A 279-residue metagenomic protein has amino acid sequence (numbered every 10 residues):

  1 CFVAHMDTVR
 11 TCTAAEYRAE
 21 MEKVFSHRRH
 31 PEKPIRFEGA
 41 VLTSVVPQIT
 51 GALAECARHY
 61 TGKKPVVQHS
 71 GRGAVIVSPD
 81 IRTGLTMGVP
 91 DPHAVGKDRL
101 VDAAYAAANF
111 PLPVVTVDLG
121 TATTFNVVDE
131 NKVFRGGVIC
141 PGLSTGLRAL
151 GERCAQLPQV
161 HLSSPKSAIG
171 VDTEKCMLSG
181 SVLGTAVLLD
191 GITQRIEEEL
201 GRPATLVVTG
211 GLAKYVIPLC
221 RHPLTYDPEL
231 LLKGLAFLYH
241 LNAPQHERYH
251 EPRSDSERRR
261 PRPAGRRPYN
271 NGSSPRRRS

Functional and structural regions predicted by a protein language model:
C1-I81: N-terminal glycine/serine-rich phosphate-binding loop of ATP-dependent small-molecule kinases, especially carbohydrate
C1-K23, V133-P158, S163-S167: Short glycine-rich, Thr/Ser-proximal phosphate-binding strand/loop in the N-terminal lobe of ATP-dependent enzymes
V3-A4, T8-R10, P165-T205, P223-T225: Adenine-nucleotide phosphate-binding core of ATP-dependent small-molecule kinases
G39-V41, V114-D118, V207: Short glycine-aspartate micro-motif
T43-T50, V182, R202-P223: Glycine-rich phosphate-binding loops at beta-strand->alpha-helix junctions
K64, R72-V75, I81-C154, V182-R195 (+3 more regions): Phosphate-binding/catalytic loop of phosphoryl-transfer enzymes
P65, S70, P252, R258-R262 (+2 more regions): Short, low-complexity intrinsically disordered segments enriched in A/P/G/S/L with frequent Arg, especially at protein
